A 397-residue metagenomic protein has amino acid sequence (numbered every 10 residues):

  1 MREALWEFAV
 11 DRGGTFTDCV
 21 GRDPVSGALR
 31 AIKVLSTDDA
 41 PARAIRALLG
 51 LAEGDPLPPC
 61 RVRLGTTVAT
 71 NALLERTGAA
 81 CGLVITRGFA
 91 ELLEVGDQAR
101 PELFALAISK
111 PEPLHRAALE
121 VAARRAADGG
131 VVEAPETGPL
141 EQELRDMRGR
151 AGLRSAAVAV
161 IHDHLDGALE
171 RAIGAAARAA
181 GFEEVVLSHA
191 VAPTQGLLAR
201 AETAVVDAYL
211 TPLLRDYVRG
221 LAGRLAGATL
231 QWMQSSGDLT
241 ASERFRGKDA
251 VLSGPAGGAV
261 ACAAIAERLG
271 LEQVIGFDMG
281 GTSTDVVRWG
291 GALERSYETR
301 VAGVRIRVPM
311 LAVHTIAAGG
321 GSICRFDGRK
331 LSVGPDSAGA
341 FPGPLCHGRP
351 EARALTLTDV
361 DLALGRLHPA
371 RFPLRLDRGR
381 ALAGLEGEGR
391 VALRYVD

Functional and structural regions predicted by a protein language model:
M1-D397: N-terminally biased helix-coil "hinge/interface" segments that flank
